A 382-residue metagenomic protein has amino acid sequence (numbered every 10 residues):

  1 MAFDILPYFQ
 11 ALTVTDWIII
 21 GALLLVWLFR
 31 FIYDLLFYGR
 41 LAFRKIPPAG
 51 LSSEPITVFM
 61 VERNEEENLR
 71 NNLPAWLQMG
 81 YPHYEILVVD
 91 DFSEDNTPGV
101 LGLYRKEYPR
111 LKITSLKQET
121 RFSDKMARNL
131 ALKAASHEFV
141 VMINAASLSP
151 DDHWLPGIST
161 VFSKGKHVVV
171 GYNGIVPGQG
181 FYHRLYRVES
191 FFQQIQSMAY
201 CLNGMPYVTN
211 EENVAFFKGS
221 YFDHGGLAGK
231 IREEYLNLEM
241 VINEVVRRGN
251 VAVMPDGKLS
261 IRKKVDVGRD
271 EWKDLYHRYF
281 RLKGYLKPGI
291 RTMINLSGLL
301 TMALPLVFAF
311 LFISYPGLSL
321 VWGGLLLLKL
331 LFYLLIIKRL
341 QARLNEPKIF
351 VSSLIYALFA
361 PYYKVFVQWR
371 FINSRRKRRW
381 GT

Functional and structural regions predicted by a protein language model:
M1-G50, K364: N-terminal membrane-anchoring/stem segments of glycan-assembly enzymes
E54-T57, E85: Cell-envelope/extracellular polymer assembly enzymes that use nucleotide-activated donors
P74-H83: Short, acidic, metal-binding catalytic loop of nucleotide-sugar glycosyltransferases
D90-V100, Q118-T120, S147-L148: A conserved acidic beta->alpha catalytic loop
K117, S123, A127, A131 (+6 more regions): Long helical/loop segments within the catalytic core of UDP-sugar-dependent glycosyltransferases, especially the large
V140: Short aromatic/hydrophobic "clamp" motif used to bind/position activated sugar donors
V168-V170, G174-F192, F222, A228-R291: Catalytic donor/gating beta->alpha subdomain of glycosyltransferases that bind UDP-sugars
G298-R375: Membrane-embedded multi-pass helical conduit in multi-pass membrane proteins, especially envelope-biosynthetic
